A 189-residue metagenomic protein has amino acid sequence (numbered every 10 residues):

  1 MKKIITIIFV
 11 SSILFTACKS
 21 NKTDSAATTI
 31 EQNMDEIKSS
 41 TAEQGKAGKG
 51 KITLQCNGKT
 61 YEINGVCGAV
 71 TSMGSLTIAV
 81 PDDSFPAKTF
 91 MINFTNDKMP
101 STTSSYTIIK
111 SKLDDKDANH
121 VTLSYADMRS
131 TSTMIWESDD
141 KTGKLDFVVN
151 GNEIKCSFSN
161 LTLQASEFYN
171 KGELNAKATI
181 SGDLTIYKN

Functional and structural regions predicted by a protein language model:
K2-I8: Sec-dependent signal peptide recognition, specifically the positively charged N-region followed immediately by
L14-A17: C-terminal motif of bacterial Sec signal peptides marking the signal peptidase cleavage site
K19-K22: Bacterial signal peptide processing site
A27-I52: Post-signal peptide N-terminal segment of mature Sec-exported envelope proteins
G48-A69: N-terminal small/polar-rich segments of proteins
A69-G151, Q164: Surface-exposed helix/loop patches within compact recognition domains
V148-N189: C-terminal or internal capping secondary-structure element at the end of a domain, subdomain, or sheet
